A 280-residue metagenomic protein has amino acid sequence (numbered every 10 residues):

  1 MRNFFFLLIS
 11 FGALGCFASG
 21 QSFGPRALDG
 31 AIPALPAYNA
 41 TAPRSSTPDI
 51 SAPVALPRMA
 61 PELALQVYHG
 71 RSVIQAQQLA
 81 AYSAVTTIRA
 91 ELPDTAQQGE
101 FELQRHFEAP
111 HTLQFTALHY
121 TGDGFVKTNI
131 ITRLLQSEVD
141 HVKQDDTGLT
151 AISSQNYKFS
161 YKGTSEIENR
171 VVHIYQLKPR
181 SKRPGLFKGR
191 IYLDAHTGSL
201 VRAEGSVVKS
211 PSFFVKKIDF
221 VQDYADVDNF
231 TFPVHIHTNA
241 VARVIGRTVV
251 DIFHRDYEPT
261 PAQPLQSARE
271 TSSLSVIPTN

Functional and structural regions predicted by a protein language model:
M1-F4: Positively charged n-region of N-terminal signal peptides that target proteins for export
F6-G15: Bacterial N-terminal signal peptides
S19-Q21: Boundary of Sec targeting at the N-terminus
F23-K188, A195-S199, K209-I218, A225 (+2 more regions): Structured extracytoplasmic
G189-R190, G205: "Short basic amphipathic alpha-helical interaction patches in structured regions
A203, V234-T238: Beta-strand-dense domains in secreted/periplasmic systems and polymorphic toxin scaffolds
